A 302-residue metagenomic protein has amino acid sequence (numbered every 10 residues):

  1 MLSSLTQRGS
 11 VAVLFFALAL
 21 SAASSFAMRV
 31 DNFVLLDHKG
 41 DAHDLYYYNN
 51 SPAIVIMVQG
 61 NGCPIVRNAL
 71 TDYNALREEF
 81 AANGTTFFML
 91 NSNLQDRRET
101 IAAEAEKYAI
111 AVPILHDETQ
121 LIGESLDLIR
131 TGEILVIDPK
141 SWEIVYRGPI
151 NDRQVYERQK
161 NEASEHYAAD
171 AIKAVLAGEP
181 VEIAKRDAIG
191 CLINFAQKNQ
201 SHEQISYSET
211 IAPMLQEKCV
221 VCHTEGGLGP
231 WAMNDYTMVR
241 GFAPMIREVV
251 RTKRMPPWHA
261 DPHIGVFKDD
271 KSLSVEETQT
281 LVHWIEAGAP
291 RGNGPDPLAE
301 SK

Functional and structural regions predicted by a protein language model:
M1-Q7: N-terminal secretory signal peptides that target proteins for export/translocation
S10-A22: Bacterial N-terminal signal peptides
D31, A53, A109-P113, L128-L135 (+3 more regions): Structural micro-motif
F33-I54, Q200-T210: A short beta-strand-turn-helix
Y46-R67, I172: Short active-site neighborhood of thiol/selenol oxidoreductases, capturing the structured segment around
R67-Y108, L115-S125: Structural microenvironment flanking redox-active thiols in thiol-disulfide oxidoreductases
T119-N194: Thiol/selenol-based redox catalytic cores and closely related redox-interacting motifs
K185-K302: Aromatic- and Gly/Pro-enriched helix-to-coil junctions and flexible linker segments
